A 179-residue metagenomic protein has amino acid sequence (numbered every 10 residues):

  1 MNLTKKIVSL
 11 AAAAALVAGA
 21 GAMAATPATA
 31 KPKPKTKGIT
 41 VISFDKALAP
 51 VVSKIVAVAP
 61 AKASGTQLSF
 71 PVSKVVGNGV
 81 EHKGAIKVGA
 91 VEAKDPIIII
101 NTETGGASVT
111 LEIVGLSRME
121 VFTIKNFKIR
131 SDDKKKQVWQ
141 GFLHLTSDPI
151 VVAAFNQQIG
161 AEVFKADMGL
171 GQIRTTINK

Functional and structural regions predicted by a protein language model:
M1-A11: Bacterial N-terminal signal peptides that target proteins for export
L10-A11, A20-G21, V58-A61: Compositionally biased, intrinsically disordered low-complexity segments
V17-P27: C-terminal segment of classical bacterial N-terminal signal peptides
T26-G79, H144-K179: N-terminal segment immediately downstream of the Sec signal-peptide cleavage site in secreted/extracellular proteins
V58-F122: Predominantly extracellular/secreted and cell-surface proteins with exposed, flexible low-complexity segments
T110-V152: Extended amphipathic ligand-handling, pore-lining, and cofactor/metal-binding catalytic surfaces
